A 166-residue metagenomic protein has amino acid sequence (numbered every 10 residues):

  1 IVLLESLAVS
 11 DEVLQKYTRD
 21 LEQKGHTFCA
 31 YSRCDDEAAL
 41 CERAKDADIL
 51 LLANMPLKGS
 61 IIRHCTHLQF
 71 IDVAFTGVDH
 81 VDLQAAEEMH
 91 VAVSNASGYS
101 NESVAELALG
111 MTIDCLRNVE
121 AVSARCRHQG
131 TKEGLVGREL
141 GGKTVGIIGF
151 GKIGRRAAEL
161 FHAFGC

Functional and structural regions predicted by a protein language model:
I1-A47: N-terminal glycine-/charge-rich "phosphate-binding" loop or analogous flexible N-terminal tail
C41-A44, I62-C65, L140: A short, aliphatic-rich alpha-helical micro-motif
P56-L68, D82-A85: Rossmann-fold NAD(P) dinucleotide-binding segment
D79-V91: Rossmann-fold NAD(P)-binding glycine/threonine-rich loop
M89-V91, S97-T144, E159: Phosphate-binding beta-alpha-beta segment of Rossmann-like dinucleotide-binding domains, i.e., the NAD(P)
F150-G151: Glycine-rich Rossmann-fold phosphate-binding loop(s) that bind the pyrophosphate of adenine dinucleotide cofactors
G154-R155: N-terminal Rossmann-fold NAD(P) dinucleotide-binding loop
